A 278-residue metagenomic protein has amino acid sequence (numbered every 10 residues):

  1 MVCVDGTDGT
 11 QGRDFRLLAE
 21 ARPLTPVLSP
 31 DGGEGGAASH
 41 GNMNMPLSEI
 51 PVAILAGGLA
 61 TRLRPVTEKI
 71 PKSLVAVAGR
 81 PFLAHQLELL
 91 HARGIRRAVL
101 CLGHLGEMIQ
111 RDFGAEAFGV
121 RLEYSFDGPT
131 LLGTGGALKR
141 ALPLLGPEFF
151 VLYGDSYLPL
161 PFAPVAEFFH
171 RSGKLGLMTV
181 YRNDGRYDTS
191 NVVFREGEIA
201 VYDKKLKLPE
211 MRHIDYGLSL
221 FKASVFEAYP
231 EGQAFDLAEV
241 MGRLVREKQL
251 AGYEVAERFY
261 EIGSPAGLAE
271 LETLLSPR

Functional and structural regions predicted by a protein language model:
M1-M45: Intrinsic disorder/low-complexity segments
M43-I54, R62, A76, R80-Y153 (+2 more regions): Conserved N-terminal catalytic core of the sugar/cofactor nucleotidyltransferase
L59, D155-S156: Active-site metal-binding loops of divalent metal-dependent hydrolases
P65-E68: Conserved catalytic-core motifs of eukaryotic protein kinase domains, centered on the activation segment
S73, R121-E123, L175, Q249-A251: Conserved beta-strand segments of alpha/beta enzyme cores
F149-F150, Y157, P161-H170, N183-R186 (+1 more regions): Catalytic-core segments of class I nucleotidyltransferases/pyrophosphorylases that form NMP-activated intermediates
S172-R182: A short, conserved acidic/glycine-rich loop-to-beta-strand motif that forms the donor nucleotide-sugar/metal
